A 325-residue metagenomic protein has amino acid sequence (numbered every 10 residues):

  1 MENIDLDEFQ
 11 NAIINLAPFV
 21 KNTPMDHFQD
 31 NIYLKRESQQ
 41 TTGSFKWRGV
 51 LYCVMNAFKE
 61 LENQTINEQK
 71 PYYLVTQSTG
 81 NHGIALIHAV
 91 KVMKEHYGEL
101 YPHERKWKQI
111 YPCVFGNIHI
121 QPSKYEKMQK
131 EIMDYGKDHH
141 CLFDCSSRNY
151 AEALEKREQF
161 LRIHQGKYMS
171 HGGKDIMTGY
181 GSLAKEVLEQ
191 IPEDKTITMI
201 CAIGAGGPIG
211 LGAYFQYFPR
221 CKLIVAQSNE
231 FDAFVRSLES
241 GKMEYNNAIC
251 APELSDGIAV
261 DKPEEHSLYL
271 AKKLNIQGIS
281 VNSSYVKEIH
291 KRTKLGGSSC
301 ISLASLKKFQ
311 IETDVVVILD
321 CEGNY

Functional and structural regions predicted by a protein language model:
M1-Y325: PLP-dependent amino-acid enzyme catalytic core
